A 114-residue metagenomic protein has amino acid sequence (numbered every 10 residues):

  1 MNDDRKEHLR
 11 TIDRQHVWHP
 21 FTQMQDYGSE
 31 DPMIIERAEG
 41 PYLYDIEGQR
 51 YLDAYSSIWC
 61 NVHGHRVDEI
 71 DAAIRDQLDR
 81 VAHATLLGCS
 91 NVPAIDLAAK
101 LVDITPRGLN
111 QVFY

Functional and structural regions predicted by a protein language model:
N2-A38, R80, C89, P93-A94: Active-site-adjacent loop/helix segments that line or gate small-molecule/cofactor pockets in enzymes
D3-K6, R50-Y114: Glycine-rich loop-to-alpha-helix module at the N-terminal edge of alpha/beta enzyme cores
P32-A54: Active-site and channel-lining beta-strand-loop segments that bind or position nucleotide-derived/phosphorylated
